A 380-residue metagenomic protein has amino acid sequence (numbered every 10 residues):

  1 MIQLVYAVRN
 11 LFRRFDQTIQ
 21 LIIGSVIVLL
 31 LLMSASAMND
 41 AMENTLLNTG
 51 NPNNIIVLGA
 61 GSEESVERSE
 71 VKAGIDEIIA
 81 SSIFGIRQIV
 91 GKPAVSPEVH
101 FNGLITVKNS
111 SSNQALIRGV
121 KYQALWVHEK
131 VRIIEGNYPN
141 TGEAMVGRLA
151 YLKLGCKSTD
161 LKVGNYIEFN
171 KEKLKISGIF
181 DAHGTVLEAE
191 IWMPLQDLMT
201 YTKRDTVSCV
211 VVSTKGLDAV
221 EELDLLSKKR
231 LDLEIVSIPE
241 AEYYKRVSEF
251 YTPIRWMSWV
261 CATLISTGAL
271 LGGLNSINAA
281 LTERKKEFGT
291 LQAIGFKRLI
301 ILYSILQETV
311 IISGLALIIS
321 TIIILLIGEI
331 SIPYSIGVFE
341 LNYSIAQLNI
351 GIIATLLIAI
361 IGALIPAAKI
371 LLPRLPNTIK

Functional and structural regions predicted by a protein language model:
M1-L31, N48, L306: N-terminal Sec/SRP start-transfer signal
F15-M42, T252-G289, V310-I319, I361: Hydrophobic alpha-helical transmembrane segments of multi-pass inner-membrane transport and secretion
L30-Q114, E135, K229: Hydrophobic, regular-secondary-structure patches
M42-T45, H183, A219-L271, A280-T282 (+4 more regions): Peri-transmembrane interface segments
S96-F101, S111-Q123, H128-Q196: Hydrophobic secondary-structure segments that place a key small or acidic residue at a functional site
N278-A280, K286-I332, I350, A354 (+2 more regions): Transmembrane alpha-helical interface segments in multi-pass membrane proteins
I327-I350, T378: Short juxtamembrane loops and helix-capping segments at transmembrane helix boundaries of multi-pass membrane proteins
Q347-K380: C-terminal membrane-exit region of the final transmembrane helix in multipass inner-membrane proteins
